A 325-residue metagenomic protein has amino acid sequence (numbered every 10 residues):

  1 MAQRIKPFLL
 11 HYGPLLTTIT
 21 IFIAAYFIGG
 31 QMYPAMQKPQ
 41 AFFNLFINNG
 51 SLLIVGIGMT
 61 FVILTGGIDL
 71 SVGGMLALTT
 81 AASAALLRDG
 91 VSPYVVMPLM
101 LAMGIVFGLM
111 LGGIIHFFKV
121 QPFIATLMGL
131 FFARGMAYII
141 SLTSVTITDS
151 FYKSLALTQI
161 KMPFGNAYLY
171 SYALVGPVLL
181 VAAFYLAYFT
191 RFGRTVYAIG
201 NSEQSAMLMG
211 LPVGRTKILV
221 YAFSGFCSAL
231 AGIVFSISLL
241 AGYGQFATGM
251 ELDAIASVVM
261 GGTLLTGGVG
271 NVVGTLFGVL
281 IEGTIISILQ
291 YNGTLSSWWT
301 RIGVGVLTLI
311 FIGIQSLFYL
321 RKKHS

Functional and structural regions predicted by a protein language model:
M1-I23, F27, N201-R215, I285-S325: Cytosolic-side transmembrane-helix boundaries in multi-pass membrane proteins
I21-Q37, T65, A137-S141, F184-R191: Structural signal for alpha-helical transmembrane segments and their membrane-water exit/capping regions in multi-pass
Y26-D89, I114-K119, V258, G262-V272 (+1 more regions): Single transmembrane alpha-helix segments in multi-pass membrane proteins
N49-G58, G74-L78, A102, V106-L109 (+6 more regions): Hydrophobic alpha-helical segments embedded in the membrane of multi-pass proteins
V91-F131, F277-G278, E282: Alpha-helical transmembrane segments within multi-pass membrane transporters and channels
S92-P98, V106-L111, I115, M162-G242: Helix-loop-helix "hairpin" substructures at the membrane interface of multi-pass membrane proteins
P122-F189, T216-L219, L239-G244, Y291 (+1 more regions): Transmembrane helix-bundle core of multi-pass membrane transporters and related energy-transducing complexes
S228, S238-G305: Transmembrane alpha-helical segments in multi-pass inner-membrane proteins
